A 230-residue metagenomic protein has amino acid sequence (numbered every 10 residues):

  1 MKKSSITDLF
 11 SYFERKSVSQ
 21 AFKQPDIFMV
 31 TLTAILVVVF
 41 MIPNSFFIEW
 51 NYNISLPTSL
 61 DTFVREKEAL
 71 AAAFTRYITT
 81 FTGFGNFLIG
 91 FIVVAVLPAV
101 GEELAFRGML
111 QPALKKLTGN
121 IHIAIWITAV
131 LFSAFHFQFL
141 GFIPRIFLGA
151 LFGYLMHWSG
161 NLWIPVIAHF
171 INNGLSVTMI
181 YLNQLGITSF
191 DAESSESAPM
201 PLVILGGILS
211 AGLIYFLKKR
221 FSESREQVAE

Functional and structural regions predicted by a protein language model:
M1-E14, F87-L114, S210-R220: Transmembrane alpha-helical segments in integral membrane proteins
K2-I6, L36, F40-N44, N172 (+2 more regions): Alpha-helical transmembrane segments of multipass membrane proteins
S17-L97, V228: Juxtamembrane helix-loop-helix connectors linking adjacent transmembrane helices in multi-pass membrane enzymes
V30-I35, L88, I92, H122-I127 (+3 more regions): Hydrophobic alpha-helical transmembrane segments
V94, P98-A99, I121-H136: Small-polar-interrupted transmembrane alpha-helices in polytopic inner-membrane proteins
G101-I127, Y154-N161: Membrane-interface helix/loop boundary segments of multi-pass membrane proteins
S133-S195: Functionally important transmembrane alpha-helices
F170-E230: C-terminal membrane module of polytopic membrane proteins
